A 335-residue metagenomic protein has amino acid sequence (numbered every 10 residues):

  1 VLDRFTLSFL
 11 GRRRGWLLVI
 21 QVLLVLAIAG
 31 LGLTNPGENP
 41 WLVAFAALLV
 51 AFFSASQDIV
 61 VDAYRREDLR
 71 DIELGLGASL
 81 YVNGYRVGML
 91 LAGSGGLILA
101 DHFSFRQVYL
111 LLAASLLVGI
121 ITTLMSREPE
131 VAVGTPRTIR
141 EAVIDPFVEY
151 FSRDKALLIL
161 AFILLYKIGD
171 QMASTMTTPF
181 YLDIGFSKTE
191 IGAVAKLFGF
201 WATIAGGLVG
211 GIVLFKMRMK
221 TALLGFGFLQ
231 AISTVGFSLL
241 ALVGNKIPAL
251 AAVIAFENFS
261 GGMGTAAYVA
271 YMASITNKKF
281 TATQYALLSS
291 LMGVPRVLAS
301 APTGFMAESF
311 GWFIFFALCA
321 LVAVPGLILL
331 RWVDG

Functional and structural regions predicted by a protein language model:
V1-G11, A205-A222, A307-E308: Helix-to-loop junctions at the C-terminal end of transmembrane segments in multipass secondary transporters
L17-G37, F228-N245: C-terminal ends and interior cores of transmembrane alpha-helices in multi-pass membrane transporters/permeases
V19-V25, Q107-L124, I314-W332: Symmetry-related core transmembrane helices of the 12-TM Major Facilitator Superfamily/SLC fold
G75-S94, A100, S289-S300: Glycine-rich segments within core transmembrane alpha-helices of 12-TM secondary carriers
E128-L160: Juxtamembrane intracellular "pre-TM" segments in multi-pass secondary transporters
T175-G192: Short amphipathic helix-loop junctions that connect adjacent transmembrane helices in Major Facilitator Superfamily/SLC
A193-M217, F226, Q230-S233: Transmembrane alpha-helices of Major Facilitator/SLC transporters
T221-Y268: C-terminal transmembrane helical hairpin of 12-TM major facilitator-type secondary transporters
